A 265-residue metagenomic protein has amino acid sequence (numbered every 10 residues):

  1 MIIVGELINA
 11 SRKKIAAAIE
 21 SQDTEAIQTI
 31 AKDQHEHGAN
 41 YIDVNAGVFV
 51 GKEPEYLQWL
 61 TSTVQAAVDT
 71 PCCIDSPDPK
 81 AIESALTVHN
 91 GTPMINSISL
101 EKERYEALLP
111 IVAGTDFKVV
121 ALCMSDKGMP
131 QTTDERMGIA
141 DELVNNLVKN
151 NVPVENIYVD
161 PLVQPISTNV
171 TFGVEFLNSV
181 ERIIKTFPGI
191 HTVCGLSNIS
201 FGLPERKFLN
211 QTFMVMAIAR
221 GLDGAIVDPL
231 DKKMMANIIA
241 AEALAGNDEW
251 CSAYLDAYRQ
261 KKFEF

Functional and structural regions predicted by a protein language model:
M1-I3, N40-D43, P71-C73, T92-I95 (+4 more regions): Structural preference for beta-strand elements that scaffold enzyme active sites
I3-T29, E53, N96-L100, D126-D134 (+1 more regions): Active-site mouth loops of central-metabolism enzymes
Q22-Q34, R104, I139-E142, L209-M214: Short, acidic/polar
H35-T70, V163-G173: Glycine-rich, proline-tolerant flexible connector loops at the mouths of alpha/beta enzymes
D43-V48, T70-D78, P93-E103, C123 (+1 more regions): Catalytic beta/alpha-barrel core
V50-L60, S76-S84, L100-G114, G128-G138 (+2 more regions): Active-site-adjacent beta->alpha loops and helix N-cap segments on the catalytic face of soluble alpha/beta enzymes
G114-K262: Catalytic alpha/beta core domains of metabolic enzymes, predominantly
